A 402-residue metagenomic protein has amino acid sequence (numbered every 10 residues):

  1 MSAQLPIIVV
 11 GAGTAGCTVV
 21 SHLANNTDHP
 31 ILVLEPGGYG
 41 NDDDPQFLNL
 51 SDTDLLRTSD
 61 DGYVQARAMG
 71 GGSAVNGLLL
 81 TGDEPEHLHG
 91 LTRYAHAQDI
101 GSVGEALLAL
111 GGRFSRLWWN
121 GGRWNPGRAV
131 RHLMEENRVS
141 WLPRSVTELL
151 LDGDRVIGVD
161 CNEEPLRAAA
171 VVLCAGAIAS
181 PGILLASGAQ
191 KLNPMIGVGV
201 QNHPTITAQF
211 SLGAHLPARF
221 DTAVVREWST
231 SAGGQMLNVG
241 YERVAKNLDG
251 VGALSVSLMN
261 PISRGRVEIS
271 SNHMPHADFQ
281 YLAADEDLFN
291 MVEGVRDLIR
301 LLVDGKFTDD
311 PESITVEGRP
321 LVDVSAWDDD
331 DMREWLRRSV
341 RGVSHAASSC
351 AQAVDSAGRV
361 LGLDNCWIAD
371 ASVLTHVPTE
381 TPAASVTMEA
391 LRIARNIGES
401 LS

Functional and structural regions predicted by a protein language model:
M1-G90, K191-V224: N-terminal glycine-rich phosphate/pyrophosphate-binding loop and immediately adjacent elements
I8-V10, L34, V146, P165-L185: Short hydrophobic core segments
T18, A170, P181-S263, F289 (+5 more regions): Mid-to-C-terminal "cap/lid" subdomains and adjacent gly/pro-rich loops that border and regulate access to redox
V33-L34, W141, I368-A369: Short hydrophobic beta-strand that contains or immediately precedes a catalytic carboxylate
G37-N41, D152-G153, A177-I178, A189 (+1 more regions): Acidic glycine-/aspartate-rich tracts in secreted/extracellular proteins
D44-A109, R113, R123, L254-H276: Redox-cofactor-proximal catalytic regions of oxidoreductases
G77, P85-V156, N162, D309-V340 (+2 more regions): Conserved redox-cofactor binding core of oxidoreductases
D278-F289, D297-S402: C-terminal lid/capping helical subdomain adjacent to the catalytic/cofactor pocket in oxidative enzymes
